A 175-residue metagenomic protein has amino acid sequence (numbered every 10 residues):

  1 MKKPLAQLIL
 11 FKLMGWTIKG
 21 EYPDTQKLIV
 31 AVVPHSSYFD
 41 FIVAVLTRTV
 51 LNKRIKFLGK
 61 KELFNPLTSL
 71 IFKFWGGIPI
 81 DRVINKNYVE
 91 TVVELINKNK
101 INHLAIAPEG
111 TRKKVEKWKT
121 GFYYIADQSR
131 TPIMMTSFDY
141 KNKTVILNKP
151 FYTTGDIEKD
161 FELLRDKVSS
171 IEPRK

Functional and structural regions predicted by a protein language model:
K3, F11-K12, W16-S170: Soluble catalytic domains of membrane acyltransferases
K175: A conserved mid-domain beta-alpha-beta active-site/ligand-binding segment of alpha/beta enzyme cores
